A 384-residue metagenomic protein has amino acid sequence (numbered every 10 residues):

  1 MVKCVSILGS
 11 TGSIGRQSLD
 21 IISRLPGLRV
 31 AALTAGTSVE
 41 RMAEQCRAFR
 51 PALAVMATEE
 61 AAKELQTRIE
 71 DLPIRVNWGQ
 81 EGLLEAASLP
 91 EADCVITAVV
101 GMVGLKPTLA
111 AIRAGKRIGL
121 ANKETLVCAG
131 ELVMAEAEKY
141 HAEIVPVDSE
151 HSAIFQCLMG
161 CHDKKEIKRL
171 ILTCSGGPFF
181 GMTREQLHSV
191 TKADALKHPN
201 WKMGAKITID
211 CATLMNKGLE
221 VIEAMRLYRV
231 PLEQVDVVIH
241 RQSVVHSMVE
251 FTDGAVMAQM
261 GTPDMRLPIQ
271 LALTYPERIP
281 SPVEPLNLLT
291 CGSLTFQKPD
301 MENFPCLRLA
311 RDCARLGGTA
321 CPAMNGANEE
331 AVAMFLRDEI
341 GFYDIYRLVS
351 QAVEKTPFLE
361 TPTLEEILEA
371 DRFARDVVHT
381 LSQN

Functional and structural regions predicted by a protein language model:
M1-N384: Catalytic, metal-anchored helix/loop core of enzyme active sites in primary metabolism
